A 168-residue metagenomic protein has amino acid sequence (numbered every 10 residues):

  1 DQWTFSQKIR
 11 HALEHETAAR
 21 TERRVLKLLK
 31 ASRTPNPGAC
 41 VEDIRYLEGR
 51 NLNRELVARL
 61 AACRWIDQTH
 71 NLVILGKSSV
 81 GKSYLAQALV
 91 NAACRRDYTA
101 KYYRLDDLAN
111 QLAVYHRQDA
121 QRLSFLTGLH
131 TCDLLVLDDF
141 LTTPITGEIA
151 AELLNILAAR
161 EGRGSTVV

Functional and structural regions predicted by a protein language model:
D1-P37: Interdomain "pre-motor" coupling segment immediately N-terminal to P-loop NTPase/helicase cores
K30-L52: Dynamic helix-loop-helix/coil hinge segments at AAA+ ATPase domain boundaries and subdomain interfaces
R50-L60, A100-H130: Short glycine-rich substrate-engagement loop in P-loop NTPases that contacts/grips substrate
T69-L85: Walker A/P-loop nucleotide-binding motif
V90-Y103: Post-Walker A helix-loop "phosphate-sensing" segment adjacent to the P-loop in P-loop NTPases
D97-T99, T131-L134, E161-V168: Loop/turn-to-beta-strand initiation segments
R117-E161: Conserved nucleotide-sensing/catalytic segment adjacent to the nucleotide-binding pocket in NTP-handling enzymes
